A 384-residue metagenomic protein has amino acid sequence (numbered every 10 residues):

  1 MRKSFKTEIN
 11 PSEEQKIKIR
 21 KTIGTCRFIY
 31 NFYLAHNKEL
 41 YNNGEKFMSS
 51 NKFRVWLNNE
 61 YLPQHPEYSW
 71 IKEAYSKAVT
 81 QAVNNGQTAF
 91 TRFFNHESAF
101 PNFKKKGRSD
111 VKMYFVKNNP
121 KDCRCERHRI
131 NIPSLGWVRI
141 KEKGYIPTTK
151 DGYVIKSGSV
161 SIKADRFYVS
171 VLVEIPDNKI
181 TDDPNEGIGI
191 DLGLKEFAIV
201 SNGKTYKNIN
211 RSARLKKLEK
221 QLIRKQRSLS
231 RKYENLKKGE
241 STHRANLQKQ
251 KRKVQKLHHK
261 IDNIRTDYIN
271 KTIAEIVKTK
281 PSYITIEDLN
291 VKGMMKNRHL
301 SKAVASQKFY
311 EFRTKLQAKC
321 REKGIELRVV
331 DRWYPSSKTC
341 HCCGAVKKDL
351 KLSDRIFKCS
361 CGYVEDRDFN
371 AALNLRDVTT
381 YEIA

Functional and structural regions predicted by a protein language model:
M1-V79: Gly/serine-rich nucleotide phosphate-binding loop at the start of the catalytic core of nucleotide/ADP-ribose-handling
K3, T148-D151, K163-A384: Positively charged, helix-rich recognition surfaces that bind polyanionic ligands
S4-E8, W137, S157, G187: Well-ordered beta-strand positions in beta-sheet-rich domains
K6-E8, N85, R129, Y168-S170 (+1 more regions): Beta-strand secondary-structure signal
Y33, A78, A82-F93, R367-T379 (+1 more regions): Stable alpha-helical structural segments in soluble proteins, enriched in small hydrophobic residues
L34-Y41, F90, F94-P101, I175: Long, hydrophobic, amphipathic alpha-helical segments used as structural scaffolds
K52-K163: Acidic carboxylate diad motif detector
